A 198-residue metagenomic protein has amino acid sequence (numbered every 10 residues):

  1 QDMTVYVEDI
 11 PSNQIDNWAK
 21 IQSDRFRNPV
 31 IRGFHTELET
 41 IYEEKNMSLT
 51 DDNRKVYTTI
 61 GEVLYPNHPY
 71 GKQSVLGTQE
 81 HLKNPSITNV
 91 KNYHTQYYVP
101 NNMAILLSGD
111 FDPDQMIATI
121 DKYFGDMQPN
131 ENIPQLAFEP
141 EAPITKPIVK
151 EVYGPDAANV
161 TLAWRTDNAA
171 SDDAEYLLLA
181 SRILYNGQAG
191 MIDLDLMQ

Functional and structural regions predicted by a protein language model:
Q1-N13, M47-N102, D126-S171, Y185-Q198: Non-catalytic beta-strand/loop surface segments
Y6, Q22, I41, V90 (+3 more regions): Divalent metal-coordination and catalytic microenvironments
D9-T40, N186-Q188: M16/insulysin-pitrilysin zinc metalloprotease superfamily fold
D16-W18, H35, A118, A170-A174: Solvent-exposed, non-transmembrane alpha-helical starts
W18-Q22, I60, A180: Short alpha-helical scaffolding segments that buttress acidic/His motifs in well-ordered protein cores
D24-I31, Y123-E131: A common structural junction motif
G33-L38, D51-I60, Y65, F111 (+1 more regions): Non-catalytic accessory/assembly modules
L38, I87-Y123: Non-catalytic, conformational "gating/processing" segments within enzyme and secreted inhibitor domains
